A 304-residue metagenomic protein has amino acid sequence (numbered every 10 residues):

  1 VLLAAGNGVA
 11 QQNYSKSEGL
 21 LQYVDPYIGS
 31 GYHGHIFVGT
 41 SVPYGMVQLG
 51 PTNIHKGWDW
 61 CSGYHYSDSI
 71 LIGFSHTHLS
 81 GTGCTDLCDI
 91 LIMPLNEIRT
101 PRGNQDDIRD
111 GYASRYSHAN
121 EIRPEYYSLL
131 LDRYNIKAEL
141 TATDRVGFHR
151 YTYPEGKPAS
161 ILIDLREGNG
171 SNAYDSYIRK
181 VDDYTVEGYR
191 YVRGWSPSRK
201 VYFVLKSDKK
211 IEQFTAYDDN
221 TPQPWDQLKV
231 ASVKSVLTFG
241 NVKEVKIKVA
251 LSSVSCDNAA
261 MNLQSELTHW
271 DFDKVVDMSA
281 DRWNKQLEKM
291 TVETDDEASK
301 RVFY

Functional and structural regions predicted by a protein language model:
V1-Q12: Bacterial Sec-dependent N-terminal signal peptides
Q12-Y304: Accessory carbohydrate-recognition regions in carbohydrate-active enzymes
